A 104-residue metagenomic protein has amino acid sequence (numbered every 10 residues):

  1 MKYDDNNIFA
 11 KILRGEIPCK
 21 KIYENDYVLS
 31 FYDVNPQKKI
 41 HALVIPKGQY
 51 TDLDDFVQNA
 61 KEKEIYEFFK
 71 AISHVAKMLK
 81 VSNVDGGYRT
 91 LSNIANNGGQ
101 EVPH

Functional and structural regions predicted by a protein language model:
M1-H104: HIT superfamily nucleotide-processing domains
